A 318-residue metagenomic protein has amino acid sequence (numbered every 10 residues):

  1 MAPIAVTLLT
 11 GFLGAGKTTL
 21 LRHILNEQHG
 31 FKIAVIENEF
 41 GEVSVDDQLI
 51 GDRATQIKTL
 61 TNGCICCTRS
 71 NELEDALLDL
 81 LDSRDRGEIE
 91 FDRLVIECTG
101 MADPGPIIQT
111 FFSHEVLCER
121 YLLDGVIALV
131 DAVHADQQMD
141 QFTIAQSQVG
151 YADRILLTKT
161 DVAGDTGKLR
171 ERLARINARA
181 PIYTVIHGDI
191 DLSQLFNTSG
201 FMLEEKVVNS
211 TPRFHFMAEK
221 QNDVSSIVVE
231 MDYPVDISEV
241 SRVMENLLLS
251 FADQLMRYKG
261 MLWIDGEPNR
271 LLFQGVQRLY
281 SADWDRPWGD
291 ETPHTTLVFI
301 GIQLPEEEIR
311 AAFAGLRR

Functional and structural regions predicted by a protein language model:
A2-Q138: Nucleotide-state-sensitive switch-loop elements of NTP-binding domains
L73, Q141, T166-L169: Amphipathic coiled-coil/heptad-repeat helices and related helical stalk/stem segments that mediate oligomerization
R86, C118, I144-S147, E219: Structural motif
D92, D223-I227, T295-L297: Short amphipathic alpha-helical segments
A132, D136-Y151, I155: Flexible active-site lid/hinge loop adjacent to a nucleotide/diphosphate and Mg2+-phosphate binding pocket
S147-G289, I302-R318: C-terminal accessory "lid"/substrate-recognition subdomains
D290-I300: C-terminal engagement modules used by replication, chromatin/transcription, nuclear envelope/ESCRT, and ubiquitin
